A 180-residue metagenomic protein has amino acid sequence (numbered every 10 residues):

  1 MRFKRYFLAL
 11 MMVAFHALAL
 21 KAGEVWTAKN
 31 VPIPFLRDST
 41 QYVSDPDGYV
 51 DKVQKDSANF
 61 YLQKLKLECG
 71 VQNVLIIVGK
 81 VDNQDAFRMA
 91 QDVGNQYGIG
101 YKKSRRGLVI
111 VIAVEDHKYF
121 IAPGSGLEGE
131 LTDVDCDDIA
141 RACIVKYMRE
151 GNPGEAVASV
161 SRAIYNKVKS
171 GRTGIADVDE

Functional and structural regions predicted by a protein language model:
R2-Y6, L18-E180: A structural boundary signal for the start of the first folded domain, especially the loop/turn and N-capping region
A9-A17: Bacterial N-terminal signal peptides
